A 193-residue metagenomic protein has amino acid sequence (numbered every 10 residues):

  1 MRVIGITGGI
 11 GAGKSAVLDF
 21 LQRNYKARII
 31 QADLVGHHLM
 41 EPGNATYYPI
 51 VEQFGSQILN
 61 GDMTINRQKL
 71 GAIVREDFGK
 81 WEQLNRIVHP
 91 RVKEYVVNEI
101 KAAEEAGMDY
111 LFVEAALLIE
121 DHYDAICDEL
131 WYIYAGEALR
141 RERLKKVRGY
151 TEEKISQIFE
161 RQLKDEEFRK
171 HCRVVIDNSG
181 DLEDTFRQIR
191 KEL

Functional and structural regions predicted by a protein language model:
I6: Hydrophobic anchor at the beta1->P-loop junction of P-loop NTPases
G9: P-loop (Walker A) phosphate-binding loop of NTP-binding proteins
A12: ATP-binding Walker
S15: Walker A/P-loop
A27-M40: Short beta-strand-centered segment that lines the nucleotide-binding/catalytic pocket of NTP-utilizing
H37-M108: ATP-dependent small-molecule kinase phosphotransfer cores that center on conserved nucleotide phosphate-binding segments
N98-Y110, D124-E129, I133, E137-Y150 (+2 more regions): NTP-dependent small-molecule kinase module
